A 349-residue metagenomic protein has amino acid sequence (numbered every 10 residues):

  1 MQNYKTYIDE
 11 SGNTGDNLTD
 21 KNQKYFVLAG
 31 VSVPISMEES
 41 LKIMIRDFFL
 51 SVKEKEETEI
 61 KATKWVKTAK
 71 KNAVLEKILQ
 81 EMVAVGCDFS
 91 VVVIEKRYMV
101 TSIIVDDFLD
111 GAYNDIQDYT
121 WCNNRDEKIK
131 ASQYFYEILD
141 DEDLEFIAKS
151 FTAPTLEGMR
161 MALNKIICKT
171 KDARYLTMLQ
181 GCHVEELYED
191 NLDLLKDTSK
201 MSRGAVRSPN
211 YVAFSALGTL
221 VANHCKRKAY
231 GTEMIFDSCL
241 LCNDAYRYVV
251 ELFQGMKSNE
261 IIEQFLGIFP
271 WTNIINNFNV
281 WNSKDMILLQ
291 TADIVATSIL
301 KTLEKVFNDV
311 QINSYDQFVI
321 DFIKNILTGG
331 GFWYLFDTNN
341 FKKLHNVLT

Functional and structural regions predicted by a protein language model:
M1-T349: Phosphate-ester processing/binding pockets and catalytic centers
